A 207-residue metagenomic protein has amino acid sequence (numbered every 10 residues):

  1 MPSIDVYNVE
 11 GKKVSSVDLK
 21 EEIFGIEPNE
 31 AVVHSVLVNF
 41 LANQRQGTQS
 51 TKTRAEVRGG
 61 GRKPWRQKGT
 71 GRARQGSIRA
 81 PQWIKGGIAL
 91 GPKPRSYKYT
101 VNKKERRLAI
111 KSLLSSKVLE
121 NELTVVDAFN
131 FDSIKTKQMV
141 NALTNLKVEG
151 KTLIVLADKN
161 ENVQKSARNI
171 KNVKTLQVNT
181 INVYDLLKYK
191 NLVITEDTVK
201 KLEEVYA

Functional and structural regions predicted by a protein language model:
M1-Q46, G91-A207: Extended polybasic, low-complexity segments that bind anionic RNA or targeting/receptor surfaces
E30-K68: A short, flexible low-complexity segment enriched in Lys/Arg and Gly/Pro that occurs in N-terminal basic tails
R54-L90: Glycine/serine-rich anion-binding loops at beta->alpha junctions that coordinate negatively charged ligand groups
